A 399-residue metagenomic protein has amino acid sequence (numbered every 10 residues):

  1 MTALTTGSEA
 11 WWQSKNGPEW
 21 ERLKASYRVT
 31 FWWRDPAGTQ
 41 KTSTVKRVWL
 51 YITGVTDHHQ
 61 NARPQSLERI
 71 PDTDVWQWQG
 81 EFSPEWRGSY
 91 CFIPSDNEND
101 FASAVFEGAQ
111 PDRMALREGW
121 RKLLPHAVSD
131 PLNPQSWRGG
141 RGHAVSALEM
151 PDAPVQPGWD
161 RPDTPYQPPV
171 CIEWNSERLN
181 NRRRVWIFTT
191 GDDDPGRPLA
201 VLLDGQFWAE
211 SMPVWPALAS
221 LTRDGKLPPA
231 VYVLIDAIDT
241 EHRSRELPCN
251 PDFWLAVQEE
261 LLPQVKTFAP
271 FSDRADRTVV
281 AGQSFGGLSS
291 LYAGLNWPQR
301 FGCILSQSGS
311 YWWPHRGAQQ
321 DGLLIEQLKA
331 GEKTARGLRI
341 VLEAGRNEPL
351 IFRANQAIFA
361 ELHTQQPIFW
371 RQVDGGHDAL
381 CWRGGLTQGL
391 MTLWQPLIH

Functional and structural regions predicted by a protein language model:
T2, K24-E85, S95-W159, E177: Aromatic-rich carbohydrate-binding modules that target alpha-glucans
E173, V201-F268: Cap/lid segment of the alpha/beta-hydrolase catalytic domain
W186-T189, P195-Q206: Short beta-strand element of the alpha/beta-hydrolase
G205, A237, L305-P314, R346-N347: Active-site nucleophile loop of the alpha/beta-hydrolase fold
P228-A230, Q299-W312: A conserved short beta-strand
F271-S284, I304: Alpha/beta-hydrolase fold nucleophile elbow
G287-P298: Short glycine-enriched nucleophile-adjacent loop and the immediately C-terminal alpha-helix near the catalytic center
W312-T387: The feature captures the conserved acid-bearing segment of alpha/beta-hydrolase catalytic domains
